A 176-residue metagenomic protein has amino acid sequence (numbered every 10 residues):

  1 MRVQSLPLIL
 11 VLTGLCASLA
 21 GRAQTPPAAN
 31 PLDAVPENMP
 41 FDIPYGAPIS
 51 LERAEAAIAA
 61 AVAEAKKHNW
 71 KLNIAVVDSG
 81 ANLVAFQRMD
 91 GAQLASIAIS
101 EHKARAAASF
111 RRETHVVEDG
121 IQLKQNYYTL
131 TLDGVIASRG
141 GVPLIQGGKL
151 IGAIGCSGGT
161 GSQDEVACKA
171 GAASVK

Functional and structural regions predicted by a protein language model:
M1-S5: Positively charged n-region of N-terminal signal peptides that target proteins for export
P7-S18: Bacterial N-terminal signal peptides
L19-A23: Sec/Tat signal peptide C-region and signal peptidase I cleavage site
Q24-K176: Flexible, solvent-exposed loop/hinge segments and secondary-structure transition points
